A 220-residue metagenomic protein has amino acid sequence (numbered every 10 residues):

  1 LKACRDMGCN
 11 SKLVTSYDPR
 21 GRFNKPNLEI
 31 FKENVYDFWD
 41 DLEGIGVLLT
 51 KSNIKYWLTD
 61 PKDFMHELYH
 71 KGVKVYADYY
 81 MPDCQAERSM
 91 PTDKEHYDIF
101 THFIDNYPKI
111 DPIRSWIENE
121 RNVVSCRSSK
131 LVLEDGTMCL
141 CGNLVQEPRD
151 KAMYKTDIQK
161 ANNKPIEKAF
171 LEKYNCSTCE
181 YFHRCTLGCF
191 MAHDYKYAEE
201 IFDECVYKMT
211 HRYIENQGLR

Functional and structural regions predicted by a protein language model:
M7-C139, N143-A152: Radical SAM enzyme [4Fe-4S]-AdoMet core and its adjacent flexible, acidic and glycine-rich loops/tails across
N143-R220: Flexible mid-to-C-terminal extensions adjoining Fe-S/redox cofactors in radical SAM and related proteins
